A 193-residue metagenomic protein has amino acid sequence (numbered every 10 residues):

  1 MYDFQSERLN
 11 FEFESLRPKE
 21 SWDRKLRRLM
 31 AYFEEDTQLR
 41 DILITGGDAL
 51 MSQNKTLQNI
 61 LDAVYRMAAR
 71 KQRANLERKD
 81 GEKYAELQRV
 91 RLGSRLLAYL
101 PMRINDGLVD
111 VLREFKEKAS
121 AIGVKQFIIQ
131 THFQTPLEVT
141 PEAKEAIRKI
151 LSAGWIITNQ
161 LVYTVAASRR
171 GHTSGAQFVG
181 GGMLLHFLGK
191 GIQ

Functional and structural regions predicted by a protein language model:
Y2-V124: Conserved Radical SAM active-site core
A68, A85, V90, F115-Q193: Conserved C-terminal portion of the radical SAM core fold that forms the substrate/S-adenosylmethionine-binding
